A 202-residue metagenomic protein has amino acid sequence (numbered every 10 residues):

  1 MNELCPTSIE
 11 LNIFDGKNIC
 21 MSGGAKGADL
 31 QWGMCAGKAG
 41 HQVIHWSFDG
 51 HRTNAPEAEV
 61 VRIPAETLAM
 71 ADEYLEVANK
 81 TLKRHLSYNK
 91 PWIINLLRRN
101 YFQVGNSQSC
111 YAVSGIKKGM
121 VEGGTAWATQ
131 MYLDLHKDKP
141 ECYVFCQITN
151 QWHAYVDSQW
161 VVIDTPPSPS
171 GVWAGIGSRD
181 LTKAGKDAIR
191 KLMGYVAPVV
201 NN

Functional and structural regions predicted by a protein language model:
N2-N201: Acidic/glycine-enriched connector segments
